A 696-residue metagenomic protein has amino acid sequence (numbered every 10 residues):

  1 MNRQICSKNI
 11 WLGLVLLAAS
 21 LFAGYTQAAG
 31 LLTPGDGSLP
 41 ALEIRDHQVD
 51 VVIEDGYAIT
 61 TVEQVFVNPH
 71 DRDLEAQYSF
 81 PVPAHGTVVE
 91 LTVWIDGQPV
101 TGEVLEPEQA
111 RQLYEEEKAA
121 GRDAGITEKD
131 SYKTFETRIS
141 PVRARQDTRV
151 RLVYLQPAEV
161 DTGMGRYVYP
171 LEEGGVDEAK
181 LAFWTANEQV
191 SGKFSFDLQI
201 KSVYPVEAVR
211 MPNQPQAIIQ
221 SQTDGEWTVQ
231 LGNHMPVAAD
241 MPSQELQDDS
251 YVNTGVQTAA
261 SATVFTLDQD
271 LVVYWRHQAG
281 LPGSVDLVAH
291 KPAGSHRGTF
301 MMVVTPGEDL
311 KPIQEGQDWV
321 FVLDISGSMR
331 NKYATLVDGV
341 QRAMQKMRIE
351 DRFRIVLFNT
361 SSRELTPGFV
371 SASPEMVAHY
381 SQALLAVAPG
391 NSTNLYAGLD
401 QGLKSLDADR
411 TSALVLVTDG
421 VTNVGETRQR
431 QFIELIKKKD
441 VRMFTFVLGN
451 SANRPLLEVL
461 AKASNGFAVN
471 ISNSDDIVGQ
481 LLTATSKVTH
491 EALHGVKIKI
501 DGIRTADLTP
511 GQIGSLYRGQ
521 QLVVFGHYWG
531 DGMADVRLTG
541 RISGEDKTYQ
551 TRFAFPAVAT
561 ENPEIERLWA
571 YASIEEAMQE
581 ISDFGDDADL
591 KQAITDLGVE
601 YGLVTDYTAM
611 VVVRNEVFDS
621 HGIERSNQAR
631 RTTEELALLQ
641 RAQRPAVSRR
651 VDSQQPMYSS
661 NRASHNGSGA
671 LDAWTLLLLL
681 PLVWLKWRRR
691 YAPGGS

Functional and structural regions predicted by a protein language model:
Y25-G56: N-terminal, polar/Ser/Thr-rich
Y57-F80, S131-I139, R149: Ligand-binding face of N-terminal immunoglobulin V-set domains in extracellular IgSF glycoproteins
E90-D96, T101-I126, D130, R138-V142 (+5 more regions): An acidic, Ser/Thr-enriched
P306, Q314-S371, A397-L399, A413-T418 (+2 more regions): Von Willebrand factor
V356-A383, K404, N423-R430, R454-L460: Short beta-strand-loop
A378-T411, V447-N453: Von Willebrand factor
G420-S472, D476-L482, R541, A554-P556: VWA/integrin I-like adhesion module and closely mimicked acidic/polar interface patches used
D672-P693: A cross-kingdom C-terminal cell-surface attachment/processing module
